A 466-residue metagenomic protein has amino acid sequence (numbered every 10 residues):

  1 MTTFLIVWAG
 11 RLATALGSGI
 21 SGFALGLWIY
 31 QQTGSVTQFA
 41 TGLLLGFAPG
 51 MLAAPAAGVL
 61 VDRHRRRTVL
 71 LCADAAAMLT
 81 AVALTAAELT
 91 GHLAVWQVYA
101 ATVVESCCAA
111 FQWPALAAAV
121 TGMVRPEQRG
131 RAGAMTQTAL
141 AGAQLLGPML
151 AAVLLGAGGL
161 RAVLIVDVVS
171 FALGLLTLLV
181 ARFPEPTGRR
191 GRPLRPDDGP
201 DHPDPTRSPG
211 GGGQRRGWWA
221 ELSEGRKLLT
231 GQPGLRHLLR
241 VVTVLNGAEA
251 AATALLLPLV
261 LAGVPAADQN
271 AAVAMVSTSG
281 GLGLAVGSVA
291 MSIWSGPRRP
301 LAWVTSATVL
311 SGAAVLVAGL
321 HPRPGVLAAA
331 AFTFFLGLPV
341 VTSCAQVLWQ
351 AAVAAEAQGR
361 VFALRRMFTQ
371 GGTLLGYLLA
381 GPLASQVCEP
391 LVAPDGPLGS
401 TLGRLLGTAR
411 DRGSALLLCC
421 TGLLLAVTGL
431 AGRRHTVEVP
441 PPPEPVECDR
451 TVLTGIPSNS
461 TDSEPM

Functional and structural regions predicted by a protein language model:
M1-D449, I456: Alpha-helical transmembrane-bundle signature of multi-pass membrane transport and export proteins
L229, L453-M466: Long, low-complexity, intrinsically disordered segments
